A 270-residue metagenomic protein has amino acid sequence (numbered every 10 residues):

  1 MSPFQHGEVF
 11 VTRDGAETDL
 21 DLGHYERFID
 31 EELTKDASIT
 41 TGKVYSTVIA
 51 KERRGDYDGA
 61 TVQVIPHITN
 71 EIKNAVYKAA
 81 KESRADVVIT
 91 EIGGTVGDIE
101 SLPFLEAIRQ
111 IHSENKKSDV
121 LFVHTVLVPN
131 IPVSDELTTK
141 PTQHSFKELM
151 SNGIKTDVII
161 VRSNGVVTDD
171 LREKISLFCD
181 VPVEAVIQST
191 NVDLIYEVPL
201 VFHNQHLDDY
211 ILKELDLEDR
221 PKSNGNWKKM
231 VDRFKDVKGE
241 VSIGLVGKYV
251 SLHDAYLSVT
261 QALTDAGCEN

Functional and structural regions predicted by a protein language model:
M1-N270: Flexible phosphate-sensing "switch/lid" loops adjacent to ATP/NTP-binding sites across phosphate-transfer
